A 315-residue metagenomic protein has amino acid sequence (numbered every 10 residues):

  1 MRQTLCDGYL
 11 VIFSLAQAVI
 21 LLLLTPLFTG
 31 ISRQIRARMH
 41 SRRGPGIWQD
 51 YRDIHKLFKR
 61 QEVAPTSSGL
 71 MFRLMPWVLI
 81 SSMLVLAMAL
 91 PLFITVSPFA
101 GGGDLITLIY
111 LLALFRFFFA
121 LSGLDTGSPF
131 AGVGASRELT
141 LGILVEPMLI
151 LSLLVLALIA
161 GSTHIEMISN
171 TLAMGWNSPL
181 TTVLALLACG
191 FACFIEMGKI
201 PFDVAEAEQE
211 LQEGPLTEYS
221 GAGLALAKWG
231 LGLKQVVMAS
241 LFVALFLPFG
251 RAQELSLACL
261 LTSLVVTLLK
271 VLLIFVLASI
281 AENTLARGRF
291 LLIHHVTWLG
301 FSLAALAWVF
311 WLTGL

Functional and structural regions predicted by a protein language model:
S32-Q61: Membrane-interface amphipathic/juxtamembrane segments adjacent to transmembrane helices
D53-F72, P129-V133, P215, Y219-G223: Cytosolic juxtamembrane amphipathic/interface segments immediately preceding and feeding into a transmembrane helix
P65, L84-A100, F119-S128, L158 (+2 more regions): Transmembrane alpha-helix boundary signature
M88, T107-S122, I143-L156, A160: Mid-bilayer segments of alpha-helical transmembrane spans in multi-pass integral membrane proteins that mediate
G101, L156-V183: Juxtamembrane/interfacial segments at transmembrane-helix boundaries in multi-pass membrane proteins
L121-L124, P248-R251, V271-R287: Transmembrane alpha-helical segments of integral membrane proteins
L277-A304: Interfacial loop-to-transmembrane junctions
A307-L315: Juxtamembrane boundary at the C-terminal end of a transmembrane helix
